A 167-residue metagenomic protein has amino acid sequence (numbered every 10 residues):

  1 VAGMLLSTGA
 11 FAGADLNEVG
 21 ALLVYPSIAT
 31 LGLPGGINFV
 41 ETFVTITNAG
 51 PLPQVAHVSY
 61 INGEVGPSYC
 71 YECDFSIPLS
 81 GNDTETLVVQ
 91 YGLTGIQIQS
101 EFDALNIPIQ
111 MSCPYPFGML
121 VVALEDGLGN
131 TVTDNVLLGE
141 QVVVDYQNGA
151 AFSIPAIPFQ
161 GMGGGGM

Functional and structural regions predicted by a protein language model:
V1-F11: Gram-negative bacterial Sec-dependent N-terminal signal peptides
G9-M167: Gly/Pro-rich, tryptophan- and cysteine-flecked surface segments typical of secreted/extracellular proteins
